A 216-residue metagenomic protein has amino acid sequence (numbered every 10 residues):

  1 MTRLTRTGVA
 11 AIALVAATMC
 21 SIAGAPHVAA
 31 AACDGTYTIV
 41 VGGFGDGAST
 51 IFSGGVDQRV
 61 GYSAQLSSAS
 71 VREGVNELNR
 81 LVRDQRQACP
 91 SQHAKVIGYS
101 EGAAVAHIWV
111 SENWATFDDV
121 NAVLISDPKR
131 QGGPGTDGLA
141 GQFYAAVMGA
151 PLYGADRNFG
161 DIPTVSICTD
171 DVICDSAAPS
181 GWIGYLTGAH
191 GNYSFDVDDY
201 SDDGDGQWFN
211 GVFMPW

Functional and structural regions predicted by a protein language model:
M1-A30: Secretory targeting and sorting signals
T2-T7, T18, T36-T38, T50 (+5 more regions): Residue-identity detector for threonine
A13-I22, Y99, Y193-D196, Y200-G204: Hydrophobic alpha-helical membrane segments, chiefly transmembrane helices and signal peptide h-regions, characterized
G24, S53-G54, W109, N113: Amphipathic, positively biased hydrophobic alpha-helical segments used for protein targeting and membrane insertion
A29-H93, R130, S166-W216: Active-site catalytic motif of lipid deacylating hydrolases and related acyltransferases
N76-S166: Serine-dependent carboxylesterase/thioesterase catalytic core of lipase-like alpha/beta-hydrolase/SGNH enzymes
